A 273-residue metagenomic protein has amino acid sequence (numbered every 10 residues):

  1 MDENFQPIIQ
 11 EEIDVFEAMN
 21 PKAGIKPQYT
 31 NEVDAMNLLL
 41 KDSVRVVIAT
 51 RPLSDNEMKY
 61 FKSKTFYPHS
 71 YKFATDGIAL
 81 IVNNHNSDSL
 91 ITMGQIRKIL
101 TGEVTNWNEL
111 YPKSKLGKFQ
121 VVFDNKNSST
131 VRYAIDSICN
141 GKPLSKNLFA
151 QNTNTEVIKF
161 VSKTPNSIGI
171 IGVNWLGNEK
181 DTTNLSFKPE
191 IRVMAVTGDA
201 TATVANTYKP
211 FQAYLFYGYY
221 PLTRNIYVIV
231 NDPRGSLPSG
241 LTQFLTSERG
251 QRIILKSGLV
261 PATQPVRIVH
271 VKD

Functional and structural regions predicted by a protein language model:
M1-V33, N37-L40, A74, I81-D273: Exported/periplasmic ABC-transporter solute-binding proteins
E32-K64, E179: Pocket-flanking alpha-helical
T65-H69: Periplasmic N-terminal soluble interaction domains immediately after the signal peptide in Gram-negative
